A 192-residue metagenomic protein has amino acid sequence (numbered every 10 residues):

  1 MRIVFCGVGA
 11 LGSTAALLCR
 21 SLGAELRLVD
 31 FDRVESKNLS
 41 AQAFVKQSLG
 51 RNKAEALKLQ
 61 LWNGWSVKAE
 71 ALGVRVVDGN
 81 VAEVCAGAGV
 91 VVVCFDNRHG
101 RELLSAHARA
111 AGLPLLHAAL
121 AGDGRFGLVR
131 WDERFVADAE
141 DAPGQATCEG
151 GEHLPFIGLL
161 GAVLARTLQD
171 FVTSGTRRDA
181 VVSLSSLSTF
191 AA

Functional and structural regions predicted by a protein language model:
M1-A192: Adenine nucleotide-associated cytosolic modules
